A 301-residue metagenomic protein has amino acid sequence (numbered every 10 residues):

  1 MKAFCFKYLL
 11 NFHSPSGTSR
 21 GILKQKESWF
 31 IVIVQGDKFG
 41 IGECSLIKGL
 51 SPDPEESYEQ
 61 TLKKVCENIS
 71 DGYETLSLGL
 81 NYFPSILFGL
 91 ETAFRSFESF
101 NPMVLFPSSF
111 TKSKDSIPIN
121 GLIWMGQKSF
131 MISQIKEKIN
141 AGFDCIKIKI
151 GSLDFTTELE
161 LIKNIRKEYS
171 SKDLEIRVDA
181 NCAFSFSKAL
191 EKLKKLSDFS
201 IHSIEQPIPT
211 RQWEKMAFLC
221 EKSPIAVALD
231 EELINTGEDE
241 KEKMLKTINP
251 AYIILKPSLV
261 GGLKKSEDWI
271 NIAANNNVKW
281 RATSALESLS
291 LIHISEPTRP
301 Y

Functional and structural regions predicted by a protein language model:
M1-I176, N181-A183, L190, S197-D198: N-terminal capping/lid subdomain adjacent to the active-site entrance of alpha/beta enzymes
F6, K167, P250, R299-P300: Intrinsically disordered, low-complexity segments enriched in small/polar residues
R95, I123, I150, I208 (+3 more regions): Hydrophobic pocket-lining residues within nucleotide cofactor-binding pockets
L153-L291: Catalytic core of soluble alpha/beta enzymes
I292-Y301: Single conserved hydrophobic/aromatic residue that forms the stacking wall/gate of nucleotide- or nucleobase-binding
